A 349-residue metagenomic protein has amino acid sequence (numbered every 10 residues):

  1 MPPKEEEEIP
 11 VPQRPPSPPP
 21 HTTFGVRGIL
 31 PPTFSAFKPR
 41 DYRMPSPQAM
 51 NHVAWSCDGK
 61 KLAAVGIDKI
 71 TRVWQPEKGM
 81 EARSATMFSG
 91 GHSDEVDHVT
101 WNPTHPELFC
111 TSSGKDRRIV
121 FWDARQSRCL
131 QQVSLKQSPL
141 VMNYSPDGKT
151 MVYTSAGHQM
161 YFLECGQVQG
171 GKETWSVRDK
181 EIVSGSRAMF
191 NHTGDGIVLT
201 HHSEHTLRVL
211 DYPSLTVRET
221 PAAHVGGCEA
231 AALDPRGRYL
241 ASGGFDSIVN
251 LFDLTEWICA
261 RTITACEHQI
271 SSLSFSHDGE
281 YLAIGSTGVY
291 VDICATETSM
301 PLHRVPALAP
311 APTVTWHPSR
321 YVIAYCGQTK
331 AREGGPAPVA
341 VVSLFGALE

Functional and structural regions predicted by a protein language model:
P2-E349: WD40-repeat beta-propeller superdomains and closely related acidic/aromatic-rich repeat-like regions
